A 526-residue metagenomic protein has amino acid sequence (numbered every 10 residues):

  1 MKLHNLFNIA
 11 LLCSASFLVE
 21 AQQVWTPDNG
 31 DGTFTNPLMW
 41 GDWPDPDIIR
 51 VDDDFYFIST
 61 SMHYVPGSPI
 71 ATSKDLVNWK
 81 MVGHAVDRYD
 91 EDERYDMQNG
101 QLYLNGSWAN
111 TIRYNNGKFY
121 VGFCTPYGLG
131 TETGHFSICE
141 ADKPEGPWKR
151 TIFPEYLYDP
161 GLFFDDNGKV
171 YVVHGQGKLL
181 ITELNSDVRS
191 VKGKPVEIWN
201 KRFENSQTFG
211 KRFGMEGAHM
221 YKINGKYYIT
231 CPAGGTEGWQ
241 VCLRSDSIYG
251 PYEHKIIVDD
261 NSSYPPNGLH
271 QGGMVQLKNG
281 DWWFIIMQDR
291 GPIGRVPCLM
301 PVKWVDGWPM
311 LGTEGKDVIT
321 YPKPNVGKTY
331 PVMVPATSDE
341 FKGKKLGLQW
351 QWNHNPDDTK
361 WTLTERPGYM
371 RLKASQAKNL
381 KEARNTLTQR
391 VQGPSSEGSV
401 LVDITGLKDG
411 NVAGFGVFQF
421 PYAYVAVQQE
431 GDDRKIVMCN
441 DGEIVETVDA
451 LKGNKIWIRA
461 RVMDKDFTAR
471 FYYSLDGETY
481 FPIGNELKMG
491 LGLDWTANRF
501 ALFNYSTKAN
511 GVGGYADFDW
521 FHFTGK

Functional and structural regions predicted by a protein language model:
M1-Q22, D90: Bacterial Sec-dependent N-terminal signal peptides
A21-K526: Carbohydrate-active catalytic/glycan-binding domains of CAZyme proteins, especially the secreted or lumenal ectodomains
